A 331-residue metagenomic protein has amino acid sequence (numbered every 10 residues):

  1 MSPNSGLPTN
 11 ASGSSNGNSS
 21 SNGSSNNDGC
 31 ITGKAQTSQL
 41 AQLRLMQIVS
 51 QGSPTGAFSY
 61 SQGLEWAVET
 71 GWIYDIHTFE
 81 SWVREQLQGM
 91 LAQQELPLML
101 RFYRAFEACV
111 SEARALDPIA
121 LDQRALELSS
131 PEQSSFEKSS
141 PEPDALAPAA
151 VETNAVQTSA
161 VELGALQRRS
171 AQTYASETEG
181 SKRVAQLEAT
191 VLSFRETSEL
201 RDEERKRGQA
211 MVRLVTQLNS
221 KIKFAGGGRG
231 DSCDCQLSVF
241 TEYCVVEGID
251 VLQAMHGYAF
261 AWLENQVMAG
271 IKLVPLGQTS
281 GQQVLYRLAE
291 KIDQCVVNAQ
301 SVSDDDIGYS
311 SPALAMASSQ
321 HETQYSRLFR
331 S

Functional and structural regions predicted by a protein language model:
M1-N10, N18, N27-V110, E162-S331: Metal- and O2-centered redox machinery and metal/ROS homeostasis
S12, S111-L116, P143, P148 (+2 more regions): Intrinsically disordered, low-complexity segments enriched in serine/proline and basic residues
G13-N26, P148: Compositionally biased low-complexity segments, especially N-terminal hydrophobic helices that form the hydrophobic
A108-E127, E132: Internal, charge-rich low-complexity segments
S111, L121, S140, A165-L166: Intrinsically disordered, low-complexity regions enriched in serine, threonine, proline and polar/charged residues
R124, L128, Q133-S134, P143 (+2 more regions): Cationic, low-complexity basic patches in intrinsically disordered or flexible, solvent-exposed regions
